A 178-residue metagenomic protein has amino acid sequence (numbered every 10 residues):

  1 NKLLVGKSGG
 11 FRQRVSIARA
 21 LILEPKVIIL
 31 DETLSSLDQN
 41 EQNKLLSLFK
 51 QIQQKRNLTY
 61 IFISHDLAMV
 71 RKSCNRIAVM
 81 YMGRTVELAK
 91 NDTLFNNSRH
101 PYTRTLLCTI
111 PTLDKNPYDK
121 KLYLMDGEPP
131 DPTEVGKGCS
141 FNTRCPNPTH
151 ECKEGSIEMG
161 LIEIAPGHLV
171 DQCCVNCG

Functional and structural regions predicted by a protein language model:
L3-K7: Conserved ABC ATPase signature
G10-F11: ABC ATPase "signature" C-loop motif in nucleotide-binding domains
I17: Hydrophobic anchor residue at the start of the ABC signature
E24: Conserved catalytic motifs of ABC-family nucleotide-binding domains
V27-I29: Walker B motif beta-strand of ABC-family P-loop ATPases
L37, E41-Y118: P-loop NTP-binding/switch modules centered on Walker-like glycine-rich loops
N91-G178: Charged, flexible cofactor/metal-binding loops and thiol motifs
